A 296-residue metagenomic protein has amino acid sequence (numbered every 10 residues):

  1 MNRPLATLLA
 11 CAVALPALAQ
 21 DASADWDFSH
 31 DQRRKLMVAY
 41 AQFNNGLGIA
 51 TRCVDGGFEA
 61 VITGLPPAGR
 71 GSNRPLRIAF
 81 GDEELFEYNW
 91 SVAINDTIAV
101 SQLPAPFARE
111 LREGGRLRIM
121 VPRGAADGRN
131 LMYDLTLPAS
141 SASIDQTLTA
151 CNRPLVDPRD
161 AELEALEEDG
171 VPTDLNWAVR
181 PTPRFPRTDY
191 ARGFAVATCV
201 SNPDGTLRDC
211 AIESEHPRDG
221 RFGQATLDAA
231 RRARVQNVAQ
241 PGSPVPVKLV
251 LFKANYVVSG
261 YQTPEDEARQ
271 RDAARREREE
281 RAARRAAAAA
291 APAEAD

Functional and structural regions predicted by a protein language model:
M1-L8: Bacterial N-terminal signal peptides that target proteins for export
A14-A17: N-terminal signal peptide c-region/cleavage motif recognized by signal peptidases
Q20-D296: Charge-biased low-complexity segments
